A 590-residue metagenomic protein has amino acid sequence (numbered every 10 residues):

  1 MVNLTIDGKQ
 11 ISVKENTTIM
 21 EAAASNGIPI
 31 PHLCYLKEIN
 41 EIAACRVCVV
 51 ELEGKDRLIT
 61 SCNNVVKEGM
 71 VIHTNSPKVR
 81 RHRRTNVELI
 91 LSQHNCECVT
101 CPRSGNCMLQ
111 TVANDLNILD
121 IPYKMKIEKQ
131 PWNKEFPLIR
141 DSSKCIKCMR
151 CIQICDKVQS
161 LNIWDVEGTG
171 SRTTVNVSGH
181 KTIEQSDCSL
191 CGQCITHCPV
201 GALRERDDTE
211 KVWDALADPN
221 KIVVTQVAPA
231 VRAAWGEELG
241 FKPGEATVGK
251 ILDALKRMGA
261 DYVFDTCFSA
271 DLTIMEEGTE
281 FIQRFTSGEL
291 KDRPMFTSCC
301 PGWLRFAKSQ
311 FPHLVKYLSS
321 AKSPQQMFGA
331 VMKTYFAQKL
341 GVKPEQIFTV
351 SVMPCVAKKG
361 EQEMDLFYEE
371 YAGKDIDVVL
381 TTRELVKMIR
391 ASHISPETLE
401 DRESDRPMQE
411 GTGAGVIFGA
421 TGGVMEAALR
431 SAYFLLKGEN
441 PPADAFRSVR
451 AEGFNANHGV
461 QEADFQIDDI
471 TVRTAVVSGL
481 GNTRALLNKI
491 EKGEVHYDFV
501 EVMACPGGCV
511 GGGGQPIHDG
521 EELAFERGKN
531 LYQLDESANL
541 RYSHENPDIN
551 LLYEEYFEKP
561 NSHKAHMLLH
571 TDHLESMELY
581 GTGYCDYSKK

Functional and structural regions predicted by a protein language model:
M1, P131-W132, R172-T174, P229-A233: A short alpha-helix capping/helix-coil boundary motif
M1-K9: Eukaryote-biased recognition of intrinsically disordered, low-complexity regulatory segments
G8-Q10, G179, F336: Short, well-ordered turn and helix-capping elements at secondary-structure junctions
K9-Q10, V99, P131, E184 (+2 more regions): A generic secondary-structure micro-motif detector that highlights 1-2 residue hydrophobic/ambivalent hotspots embedded
V13-N75, V79, R206-K590: Iron-sulfur-associated redox domains of electron-transfer enzymes in respiratory and anaerobic energy metabolism
R46-L190, T196, L203-D218, I222: Fe-S ferredoxin-like electron-transfer domains and their immediately adjacent linker/connector regions across
